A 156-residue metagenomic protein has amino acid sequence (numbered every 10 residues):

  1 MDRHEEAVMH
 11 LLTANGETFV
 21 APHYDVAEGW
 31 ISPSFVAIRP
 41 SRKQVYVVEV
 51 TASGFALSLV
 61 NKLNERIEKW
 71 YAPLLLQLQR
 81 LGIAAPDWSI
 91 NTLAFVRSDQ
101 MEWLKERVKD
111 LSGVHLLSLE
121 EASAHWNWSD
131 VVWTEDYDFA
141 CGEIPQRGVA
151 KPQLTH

Functional and structural regions predicted by a protein language model:
M1, E68-L74, E143-R147: Short acidic/polar alpha-helix capping motifs at helix-coil junctions
M1-A27: Acidic-basic catalytic patches of nuclease active cores, encompassing PD-(D/E)XK and other metal-cofactor nuclease
M1-D2, G16-T18, W30-S32, A72-Q77 (+1 more regions): Short amphipathic alpha-helical surface micro-motifs
L11-T13, I38-P40, K109-D110: Short, surface-exposed basic-aromatic patches at helix termini and helix-loop junctions that form
T18-L57: Catalytic centers of nucleases
V45, V50-L111: Catalytic cores of nucleic-acid endonucleases
A85-H156: Non-catalytic C-terminal interaction segments of nucleic acid-processing enzymes
